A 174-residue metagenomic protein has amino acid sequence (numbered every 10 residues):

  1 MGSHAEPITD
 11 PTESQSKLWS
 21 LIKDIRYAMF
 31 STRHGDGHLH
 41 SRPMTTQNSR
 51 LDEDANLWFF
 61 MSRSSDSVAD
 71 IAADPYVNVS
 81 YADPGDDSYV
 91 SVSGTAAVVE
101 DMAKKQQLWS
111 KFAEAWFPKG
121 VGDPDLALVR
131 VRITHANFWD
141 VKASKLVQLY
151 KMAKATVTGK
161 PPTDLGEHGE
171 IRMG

Functional and structural regions predicted by a protein language model:
G2-I8, G122-G174: C-terminal edge-of-domain segments
G2-R26: N-terminal leader/targeting segments and the immediate start of mature chains
K17, H38-P43, V68: Positively charged, polar, low-complexity stretches
S20-D36, V77-Y81: A short, Trp-centered hydrophobic/proline-enriched beta-strand micro-motif
M44-S49: A short, well-structured catalytic beta-strand-centered motif of the EAL phosphodiesterase domain for c-di-GMP
E53-W58: Short active-site oxyanion
M61: Ligand/cofactor pocket segment of small-molecule handling proteins
D66-H135: Short, structured beta-strand-loop surface elements
